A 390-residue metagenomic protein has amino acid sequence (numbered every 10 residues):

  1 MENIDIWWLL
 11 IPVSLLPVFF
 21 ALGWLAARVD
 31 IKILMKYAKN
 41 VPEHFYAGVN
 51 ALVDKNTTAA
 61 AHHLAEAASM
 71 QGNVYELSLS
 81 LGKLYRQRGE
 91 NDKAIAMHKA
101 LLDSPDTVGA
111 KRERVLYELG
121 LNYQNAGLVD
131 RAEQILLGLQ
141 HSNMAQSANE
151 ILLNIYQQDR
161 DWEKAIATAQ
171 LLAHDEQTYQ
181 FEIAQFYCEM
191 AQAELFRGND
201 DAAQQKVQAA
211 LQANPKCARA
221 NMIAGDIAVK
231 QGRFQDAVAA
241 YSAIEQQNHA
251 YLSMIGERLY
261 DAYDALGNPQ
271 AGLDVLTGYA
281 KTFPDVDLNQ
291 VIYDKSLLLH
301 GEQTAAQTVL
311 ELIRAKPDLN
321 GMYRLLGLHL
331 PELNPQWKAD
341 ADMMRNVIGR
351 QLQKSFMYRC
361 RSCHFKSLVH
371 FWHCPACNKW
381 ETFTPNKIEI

Functional and structural regions predicted by a protein language model:
M1-K39, L128-S142, S147-E150, N154 (+4 more regions): Long, contiguous interaction/recruitment modules in multidomain scaffold/adaptor proteins
Y37-N73, S80, R86-A96, A100 (+3 more regions): Alpha-helical segment of the N-proximal tetratricopeptide repeat
P42, E76, A110-R114, S147 (+5 more regions): Start-of-helix register in tetratricopeptide repeats
A47, L81, L119, L152 (+8 more regions): Structural register within alpha-helical repeat arrays
A51, Y85, Y123, Y156 (+6 more regions): Residue at a conserved register position within TPR or TPR-like alpha-solenoid repeats
T57-T58, N91, V129, W162 (+5 more regions): TPR-repeat structural position
G72, D106, A110, N143-M144 (+6 more regions): Short coil turns that delineate tetratricopeptide repeat
